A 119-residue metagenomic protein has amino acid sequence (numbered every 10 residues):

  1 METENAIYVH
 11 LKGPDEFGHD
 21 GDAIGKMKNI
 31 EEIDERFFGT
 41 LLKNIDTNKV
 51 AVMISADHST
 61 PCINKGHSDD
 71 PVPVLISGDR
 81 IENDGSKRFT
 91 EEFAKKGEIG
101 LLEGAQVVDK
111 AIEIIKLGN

Functional and structural regions predicted by a protein language model:
M1-N119: Feature captures the catalytic ectodomains and active-site-proximal regions of enzymes that hydrolyze or transfer
